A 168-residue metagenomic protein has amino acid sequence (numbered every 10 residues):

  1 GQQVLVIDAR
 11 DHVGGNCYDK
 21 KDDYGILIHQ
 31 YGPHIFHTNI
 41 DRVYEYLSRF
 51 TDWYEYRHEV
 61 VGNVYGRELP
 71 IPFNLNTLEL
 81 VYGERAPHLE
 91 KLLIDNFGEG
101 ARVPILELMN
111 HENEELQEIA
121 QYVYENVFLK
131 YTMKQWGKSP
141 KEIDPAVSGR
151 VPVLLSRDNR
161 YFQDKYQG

Functional and structural regions predicted by a protein language model:
G1-Q3, R49-F50: Short glycine/proline-enriched coil/turn segments at helix->beta-strand junctions
Q2-K21: Glycine-rich FAD pyrophosphate-binding loop
I7-A9, F36-N39, N126: Short His-Asn-centered micro-motif
H12-V13, Q30, Y166: Short glycine/serine/threonine-biased micro-segments
G14-G15, G32, G137: Glycine-centered flexibility sites
Y18-D19, F36, K141: Short, electropositive, low-hydrophobicity segments enriched in small/polar residues
Y24-E99: Dinucleotide-binding Rossmann-like beta1-alpha1 core, especially the glycine-rich loop that anchors the ADP
Y65-L69, T77-G168: Active-site/ligand-binding neighborhood in enzyme catalytic cores
